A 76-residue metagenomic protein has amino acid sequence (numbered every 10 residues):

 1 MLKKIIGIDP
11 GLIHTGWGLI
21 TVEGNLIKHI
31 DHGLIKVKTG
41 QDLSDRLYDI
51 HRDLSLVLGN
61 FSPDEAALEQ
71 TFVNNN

Functional and structural regions predicted by a protein language model:
M1-N76: Phosphate- and other anionic-substrate recognition elements at nucleic-acid/protein interfaces
